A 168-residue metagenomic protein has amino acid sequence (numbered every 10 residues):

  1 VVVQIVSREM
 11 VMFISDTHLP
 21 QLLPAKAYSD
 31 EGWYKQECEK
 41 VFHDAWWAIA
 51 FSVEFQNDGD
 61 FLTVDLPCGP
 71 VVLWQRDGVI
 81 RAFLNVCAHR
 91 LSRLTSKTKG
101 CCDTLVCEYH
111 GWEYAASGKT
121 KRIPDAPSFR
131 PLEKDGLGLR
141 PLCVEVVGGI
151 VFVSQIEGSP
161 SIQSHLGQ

Functional and structural regions predicted by a protein language model:
V1-E9: Acidic, Ala/Val/Gly-enriched low-complexity intrinsically disordered segments
R8-I80, E113-Q168: Rieske [2Fe-2S] iron-sulfur-binding subdomain
T63-E108, W112-E113: Glycine-rich active-site/cofactor-binding loop and its immediate structural neighborhood
